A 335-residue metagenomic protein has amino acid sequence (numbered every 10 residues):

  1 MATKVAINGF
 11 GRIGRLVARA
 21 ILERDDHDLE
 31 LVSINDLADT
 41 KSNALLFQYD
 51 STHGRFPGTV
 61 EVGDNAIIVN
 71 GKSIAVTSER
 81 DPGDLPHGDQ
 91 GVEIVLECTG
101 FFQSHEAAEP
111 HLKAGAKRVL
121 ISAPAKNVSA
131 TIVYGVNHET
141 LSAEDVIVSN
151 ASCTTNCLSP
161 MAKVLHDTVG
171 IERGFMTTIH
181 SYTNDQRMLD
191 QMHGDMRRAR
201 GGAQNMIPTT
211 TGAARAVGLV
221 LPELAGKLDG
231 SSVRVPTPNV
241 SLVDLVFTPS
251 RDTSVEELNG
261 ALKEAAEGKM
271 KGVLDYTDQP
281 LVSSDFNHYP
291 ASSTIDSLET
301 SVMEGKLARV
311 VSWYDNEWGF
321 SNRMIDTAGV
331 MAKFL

Functional and structural regions predicted by a protein language model:
M1-A199, V302, M324-D326, K333-F334: N-terminal Rossmann-like NAD(P) cofactor-binding subdomain of oxidoreductases, focused on the glycine-rich
G63, V128, G202, N239-S241 (+1 more regions): A generic structural signal for well-ordered coil/turn residues at beta-strand boundaries that shape enzyme active-site
T99, V169, L221-P222, P249 (+1 more regions): A broad structural signal for alpha-helix termini and local helix breaks/kinks
E144-D145, G201-A203, V240-D244, L307-R309: Short, solvent-exposed beta-strand edge segments and adjacent coil->beta transition regions
A151-S152, M206-P208, T248, Y314: Hydrophobic alpha-helical scaffolding
N156, P160, P208, G212-A216 (+3 more regions): Generic recognition of short, well-ordered alpha-helical interface segments
D167, I171-P238: Acidic, glycine-rich segments within the central catalytic cores of soluble metabolic enzymes that bind/position
G230, L242, V246-L335: C-terminal active-site/capping subdomain that shapes the small-molecule cofactor and substrate pocket of enzyme
